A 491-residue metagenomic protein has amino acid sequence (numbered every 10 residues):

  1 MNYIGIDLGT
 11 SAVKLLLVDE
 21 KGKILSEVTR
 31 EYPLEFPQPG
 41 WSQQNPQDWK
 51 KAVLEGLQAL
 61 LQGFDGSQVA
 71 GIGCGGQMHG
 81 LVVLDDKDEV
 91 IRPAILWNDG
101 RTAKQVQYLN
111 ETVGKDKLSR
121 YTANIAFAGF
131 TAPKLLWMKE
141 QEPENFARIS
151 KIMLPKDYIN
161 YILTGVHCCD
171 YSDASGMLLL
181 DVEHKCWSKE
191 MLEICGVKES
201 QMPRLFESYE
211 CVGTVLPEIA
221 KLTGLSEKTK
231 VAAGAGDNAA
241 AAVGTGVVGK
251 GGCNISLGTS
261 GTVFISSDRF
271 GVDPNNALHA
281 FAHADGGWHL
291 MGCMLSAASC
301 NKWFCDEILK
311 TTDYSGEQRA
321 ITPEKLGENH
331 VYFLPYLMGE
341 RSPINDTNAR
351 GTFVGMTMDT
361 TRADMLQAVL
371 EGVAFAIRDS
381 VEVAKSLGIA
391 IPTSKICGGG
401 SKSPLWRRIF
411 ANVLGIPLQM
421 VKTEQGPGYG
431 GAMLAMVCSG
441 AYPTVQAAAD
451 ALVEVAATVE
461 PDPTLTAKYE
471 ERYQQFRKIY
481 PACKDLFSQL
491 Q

Functional and structural regions predicted by a protein language model:
M1-R92, R120, R148, A220-K221 (+3 more regions): N-terminal glycine/serine-rich phosphate-binding loop of ATP-dependent small-molecule kinases, especially carbohydrate
I4-G5, A103, N110-F127, P133-C168 (+3 more regions): Active-site core segments that coordinate phosphate-bearing ligands/cofactors across diverse enzyme families
L15, L81-L84, P93, I265-S266 (+2 more regions): Short glycine-/acidic-enriched loop or helix-start segments at secondary-structure transitions that form or flank
G22, N45, I72, D99 (+3 more regions): Residue-level signal for inorganic ion chemistry
P33-F36, G100-T102, A298-S299: A short local loop/turn or secondary-structure capping micro-motif enriched for an aromatic residue
Q58-W97, I125-T131, N160-D181, R204-E207 (+1 more regions): Short beta-strand-loop/turn "lid" adjacent to the catalytic site in phosphate-handling enzymes
S200: A conserved beta-strand/loop element that lines the FAD pocket in flavoprotein oxidoreductases
